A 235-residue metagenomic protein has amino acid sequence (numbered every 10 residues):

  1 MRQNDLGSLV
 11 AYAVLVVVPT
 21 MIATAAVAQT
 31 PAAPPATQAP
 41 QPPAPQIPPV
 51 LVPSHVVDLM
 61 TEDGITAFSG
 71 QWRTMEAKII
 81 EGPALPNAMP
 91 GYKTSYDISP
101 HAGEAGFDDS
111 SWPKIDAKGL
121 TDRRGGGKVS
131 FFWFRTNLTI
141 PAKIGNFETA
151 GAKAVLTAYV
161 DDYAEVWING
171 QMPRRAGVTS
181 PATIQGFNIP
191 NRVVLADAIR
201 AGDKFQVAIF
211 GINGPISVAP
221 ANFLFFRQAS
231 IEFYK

Functional and structural regions predicted by a protein language model:
R2-V14: Bacterial N-terminal signal peptides that target proteins for export
A11-A23: Bacterial N-terminal signal peptides
A25-A28: Boundary at the C-terminal end of the N-terminal hydrophobic targeting segment
P45-P100, W112, L195-K235: An acidic-aromatic loop/edge-strand motif
H101-G103, W112, S130, L138 (+2 more regions): Aromatic-lined ligand-binding clefts that engage carbohydrates, nucleic acids, or primary amines
A105, D109-G126: Surface-exposed, low-complexity/disordered Ser/Thr/Gly/Pro/Asn-rich loops and linkers
D122-G127, T136-N137, P181, V194-I199: Beta-strand-rich interaction surfaces with strong enrichment in secreted/lumenal proteins
I168-R192: Solvent-exposed beta-strand/loop surfaces of large extracellular or lumenal domains
